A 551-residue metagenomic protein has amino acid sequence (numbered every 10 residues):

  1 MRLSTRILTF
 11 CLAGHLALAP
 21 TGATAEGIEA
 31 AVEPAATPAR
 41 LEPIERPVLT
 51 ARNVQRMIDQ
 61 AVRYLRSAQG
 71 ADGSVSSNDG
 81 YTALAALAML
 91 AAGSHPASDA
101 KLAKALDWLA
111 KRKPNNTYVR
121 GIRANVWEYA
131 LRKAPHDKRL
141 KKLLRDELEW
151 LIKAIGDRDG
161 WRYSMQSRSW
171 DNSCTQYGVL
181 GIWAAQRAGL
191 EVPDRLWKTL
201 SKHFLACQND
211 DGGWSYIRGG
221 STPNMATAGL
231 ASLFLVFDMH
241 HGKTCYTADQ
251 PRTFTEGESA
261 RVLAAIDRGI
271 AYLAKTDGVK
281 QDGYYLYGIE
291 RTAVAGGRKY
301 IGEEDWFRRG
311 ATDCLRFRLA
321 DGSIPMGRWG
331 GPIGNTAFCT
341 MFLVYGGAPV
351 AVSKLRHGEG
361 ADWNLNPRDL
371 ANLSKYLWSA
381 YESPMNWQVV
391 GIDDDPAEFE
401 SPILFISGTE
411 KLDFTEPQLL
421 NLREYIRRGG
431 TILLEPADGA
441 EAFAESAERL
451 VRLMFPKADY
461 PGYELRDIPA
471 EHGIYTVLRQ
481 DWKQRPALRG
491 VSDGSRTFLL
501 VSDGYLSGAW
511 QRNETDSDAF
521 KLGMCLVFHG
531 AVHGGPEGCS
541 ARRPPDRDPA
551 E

Functional and structural regions predicted by a protein language model:
M1-F10: Bacterial N-terminal signal peptides that target proteins for export
T9-A19: Bacterial N-terminal signal peptides
E26-Q60, S74-K101, R112-E149, K153-K198 (+3 more regions): An alpha-helical repeat/solenoid feature that recognizes helix-turn-helix modules
A39-R46, A68-G70, T82-L84, I182 (+4 more regions): Acidic/histidine-rich, surface-exposed loop or edge segments in extracytoplasmic proteins
A88, V126, I155-G156, S164-Q166 (+8 more regions): Active-site-proximal beta-strand/loop segments in catalytic clefts of secreted hydrolases
A97-A100, D369-L453, S502, R512: Helical hinge/lid and interdomain linker segments adjacent to catalytic or ligand-binding clefts that mediate domain
G347-I403, S407-E410, L506-E551: Aromatic-Pro/Gly-enriched surface loop or interdomain linker that acts as a lid/target-recognition segment
E441-A531, R542-R543, P549-A550: An acidic, glycine-rich "communication" segment
